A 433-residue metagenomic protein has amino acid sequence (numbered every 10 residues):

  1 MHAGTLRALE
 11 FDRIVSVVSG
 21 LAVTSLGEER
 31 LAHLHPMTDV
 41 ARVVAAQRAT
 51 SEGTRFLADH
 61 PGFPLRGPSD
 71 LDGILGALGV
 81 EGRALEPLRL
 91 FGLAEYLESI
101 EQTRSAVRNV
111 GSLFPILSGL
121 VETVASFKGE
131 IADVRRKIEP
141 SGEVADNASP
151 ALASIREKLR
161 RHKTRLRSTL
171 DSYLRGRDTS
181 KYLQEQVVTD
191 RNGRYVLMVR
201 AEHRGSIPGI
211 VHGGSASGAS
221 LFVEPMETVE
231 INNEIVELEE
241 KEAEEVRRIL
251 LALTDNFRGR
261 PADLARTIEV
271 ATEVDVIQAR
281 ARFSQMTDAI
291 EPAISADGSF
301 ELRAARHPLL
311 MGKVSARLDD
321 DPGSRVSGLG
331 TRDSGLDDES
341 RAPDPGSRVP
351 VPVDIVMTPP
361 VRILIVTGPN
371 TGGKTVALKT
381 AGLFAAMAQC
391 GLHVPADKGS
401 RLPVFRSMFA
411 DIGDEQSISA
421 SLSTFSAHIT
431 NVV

Functional and structural regions predicted by a protein language model:
M1-I155, R260-S284, D288, P292 (+1 more regions): Conserved amphipathic alpha-helical "coupling/scaffold" segments that transmit conformational changes between domains
A8, D12, V44-Q47, L65-P68 (+16 more regions): Amphipathic alpha-helical transducer elements in NTP-driven molecular machines
S126-G142, E230-L251: Extended, charged coiled-coil "arm/hinge" scaffolds of SMC/Rad50-like chromosome-maintenance ATPases and other large
L152, L174-R191, A281-A304, D397 (+1 more regions): Long, charged, glycine-rich C-terminal linkers/tails
S154-H203: Extended, Lys/Arg-enriched charged tracts that mediate electrostatic binding to polyanionic substrates
V187, R191-F222, N232, S295-D321 (+1 more regions): SMC-family hinge/dimerization module
E239-E273: Non-transmembrane, heptad-repeat alpha-helical coiled-coil rod segments that act as dimerization/spacing scaffolds
T287-D288, S295-G323, D333-G335, E339 (+1 more regions): ATPase nucleotide-binding head domains, primarily ABC-like/P-loop NTPase cores
